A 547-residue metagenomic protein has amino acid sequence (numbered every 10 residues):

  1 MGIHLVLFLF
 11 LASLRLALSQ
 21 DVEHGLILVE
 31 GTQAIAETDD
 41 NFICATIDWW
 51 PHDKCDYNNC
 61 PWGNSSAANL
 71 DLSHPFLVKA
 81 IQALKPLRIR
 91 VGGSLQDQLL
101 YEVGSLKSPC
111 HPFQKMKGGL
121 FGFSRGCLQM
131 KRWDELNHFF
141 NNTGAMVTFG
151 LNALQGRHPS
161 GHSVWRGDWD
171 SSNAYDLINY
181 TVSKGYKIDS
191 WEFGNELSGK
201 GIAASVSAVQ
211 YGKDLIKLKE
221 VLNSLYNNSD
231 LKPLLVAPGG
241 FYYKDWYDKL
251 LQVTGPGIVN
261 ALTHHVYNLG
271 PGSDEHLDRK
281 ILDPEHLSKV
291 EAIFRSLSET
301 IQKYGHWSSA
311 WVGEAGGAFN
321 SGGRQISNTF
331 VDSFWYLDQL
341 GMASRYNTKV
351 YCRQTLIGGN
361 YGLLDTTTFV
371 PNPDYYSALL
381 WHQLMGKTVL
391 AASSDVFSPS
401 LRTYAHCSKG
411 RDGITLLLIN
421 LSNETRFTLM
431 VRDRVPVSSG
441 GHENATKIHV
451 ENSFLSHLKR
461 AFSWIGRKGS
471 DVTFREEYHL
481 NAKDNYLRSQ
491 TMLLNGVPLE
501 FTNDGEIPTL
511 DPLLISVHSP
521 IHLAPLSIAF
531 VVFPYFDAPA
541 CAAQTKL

Functional and structural regions predicted by a protein language model:
G2-A261, V290-G313, G317-L547: Non-catalytic accessory regions flanking glycosidase/transglycosidase catalytic cores in CAZymes
L197, G201-V206, H265-I293: Substrate-binding/catalytic cleft of secreted carbohydrate-active enzymes, primarily glycoside hydrolases
